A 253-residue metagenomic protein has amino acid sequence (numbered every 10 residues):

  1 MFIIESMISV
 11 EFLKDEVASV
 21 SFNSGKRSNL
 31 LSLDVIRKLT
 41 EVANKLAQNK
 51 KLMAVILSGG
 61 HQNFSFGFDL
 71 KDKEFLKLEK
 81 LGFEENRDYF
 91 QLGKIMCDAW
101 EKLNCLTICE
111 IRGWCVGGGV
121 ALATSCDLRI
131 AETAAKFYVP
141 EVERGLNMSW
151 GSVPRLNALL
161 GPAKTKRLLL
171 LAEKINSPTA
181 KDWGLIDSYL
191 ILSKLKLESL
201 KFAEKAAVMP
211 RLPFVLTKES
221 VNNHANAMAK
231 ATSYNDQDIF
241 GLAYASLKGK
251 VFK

Functional and structural regions predicted by a protein language model:
M1-G60: Conserved CoA-thioester-binding segment of acyl-CoA-metabolizing enzymes
F2-D15, A172-S177, S193, L197-K253: C-terminal alpha-helix plus adjacent terminal tail
V20, S24, L39, L57 (+5 more regions): Terminal peptide-recognition signature
D34-K38, L92, A99, E198: Charged catalytic carboxylate motif
G59-I95: Glycine- (often His-adjacent) and acidic-residue-rich active-site loop that binds/positions the CoA thioester
Q62-F66, V116-G117, V221-H224: Short, active-site-adjacent cap segments at secondary-structure transitions
G93, V153, P162, P213-T217 (+1 more regions): A general structural signal for well-ordered alpha-helical segments in protein cores
D98-R211: Crotonase-fold acyl-CoA enzyme core
